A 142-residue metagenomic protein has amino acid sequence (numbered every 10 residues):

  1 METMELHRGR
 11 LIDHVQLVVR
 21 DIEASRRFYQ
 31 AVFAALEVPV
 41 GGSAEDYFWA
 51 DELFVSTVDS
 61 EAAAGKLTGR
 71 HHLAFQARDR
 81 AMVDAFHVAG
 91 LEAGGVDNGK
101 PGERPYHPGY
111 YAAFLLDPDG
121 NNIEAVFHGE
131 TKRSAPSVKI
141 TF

Functional and structural regions predicted by a protein language model:
M1-R26, L73, G129-F142: N-terminal beta-strand motif that seeds the catalytic metal site of vicinal oxygen chelate
E2-L6, F48-A93: Long, continuous compositionally biased terminal/linker segments
Q16-S56: Core segments of cupin and vicinal oxygen chelate
V19-E23, A74-D119: Vicinal oxygen chelate
E37-G41, G102-R104, V126-R133: Conserved catalytic-core motifs of GNAT/GCN5-like acyltransferases
D59, H107-P108, F114, A125-K132: Short beta->alpha transition motifs characteristic of CBS
N122: Glycine-rich acetyl-CoA-binding "A-motif" of GNAT/NAT acetyltransferases
